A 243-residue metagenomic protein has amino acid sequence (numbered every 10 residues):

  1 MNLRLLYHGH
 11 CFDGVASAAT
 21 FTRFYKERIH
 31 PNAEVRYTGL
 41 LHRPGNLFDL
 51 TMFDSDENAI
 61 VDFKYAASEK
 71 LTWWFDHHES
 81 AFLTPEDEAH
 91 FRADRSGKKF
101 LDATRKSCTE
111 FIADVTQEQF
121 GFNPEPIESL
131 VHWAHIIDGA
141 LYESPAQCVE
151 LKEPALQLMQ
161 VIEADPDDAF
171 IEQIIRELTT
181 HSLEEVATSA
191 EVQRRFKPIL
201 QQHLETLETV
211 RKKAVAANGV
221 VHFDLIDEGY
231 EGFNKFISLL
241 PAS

Functional and structural regions predicted by a protein language model:
M1-E153, V215-V221, L225-S238, S243: Replace "Mg2+/Mn2+-dependent" with "divalent metal-dependent
L141-S238: Glycine-rich, Lys/Arg-enriched anion-binding loops that position phosphate/diphosphate groups for phosphoryl
